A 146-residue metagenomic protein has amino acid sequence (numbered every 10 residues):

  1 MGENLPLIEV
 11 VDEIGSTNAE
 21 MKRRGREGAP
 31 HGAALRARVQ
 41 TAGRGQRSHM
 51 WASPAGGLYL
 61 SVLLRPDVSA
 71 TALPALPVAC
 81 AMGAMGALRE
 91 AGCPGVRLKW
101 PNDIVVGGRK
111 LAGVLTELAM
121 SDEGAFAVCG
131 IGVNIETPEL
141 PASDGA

Functional and structural regions predicted by a protein language model:
M1-E90: N-terminal lobe of the biotin/lipoate ligase/transferase fold
E3-N4, A70, P74, V78-G95 (+1 more regions): Long, positively charged amphipathic alpha-helical accessory segments at protein N-termini or as interdomain linkers
E9-V10, L98, T116: Hydrophobic/anchoring residues in structured secondary elements
A29-H31, W100, R109: Short, basic and Ser/Thr-rich N-terminal targeting/leader segments
G43, D103, G132: Active-site glycine-centered loops adjacent to acidic/histidine catalytic or metal-binding residues that shape
S53-P54, K99, G107: A short, compositionally biased micro-patch
V96-N102: Alpha/beta catalytic cores of group-transfer enzymes, especially the acyltransferase/condensing modules of polyketide
